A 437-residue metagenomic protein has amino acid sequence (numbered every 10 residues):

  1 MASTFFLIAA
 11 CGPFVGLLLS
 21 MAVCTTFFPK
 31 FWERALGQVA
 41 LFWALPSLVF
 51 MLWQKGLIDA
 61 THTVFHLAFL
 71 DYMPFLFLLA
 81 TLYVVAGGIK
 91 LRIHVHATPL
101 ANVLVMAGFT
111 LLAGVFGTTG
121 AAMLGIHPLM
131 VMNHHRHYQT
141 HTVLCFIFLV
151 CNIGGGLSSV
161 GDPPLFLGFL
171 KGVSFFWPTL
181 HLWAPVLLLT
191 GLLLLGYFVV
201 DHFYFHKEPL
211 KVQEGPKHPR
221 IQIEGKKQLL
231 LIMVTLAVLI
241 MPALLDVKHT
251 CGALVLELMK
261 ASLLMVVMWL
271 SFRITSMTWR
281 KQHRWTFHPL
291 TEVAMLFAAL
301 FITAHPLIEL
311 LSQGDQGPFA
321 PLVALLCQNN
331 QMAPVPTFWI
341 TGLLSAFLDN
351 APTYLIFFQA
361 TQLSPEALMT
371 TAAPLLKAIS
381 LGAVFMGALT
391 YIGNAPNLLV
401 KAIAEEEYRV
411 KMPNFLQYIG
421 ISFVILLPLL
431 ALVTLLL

Functional and structural regions predicted by a protein language model:
M1-A10, F31-V39, A60-P74, F175-P185 (+6 more regions): Interfacial loop-to-helix junctions that mark the boundaries of transmembrane helices in multi-pass membrane
A9-M21, R34-L52, Y72-T81, E224-V234 (+2 more regions): Hydrophobic mid-bilayer segments of alpha-helices in multi-pass membrane transport proteins, especially secondary
F31, L157, L167, F176-I223 (+1 more regions): Juxtamembrane and boundary regions of transmembrane helices in multi-pass small-molecule transporters and channels
V49-D71, A80-T98, L111-L124, H305-D315 (+1 more regions): Transmembrane alpha-helix boundary signature
M51-L52, A113, M123-H137, T142-L144 (+4 more regions): Membrane-interfacial helix-loop connectors
L67-L78, T110, W177-G196, C251-M265 (+2 more regions): Alpha-helical transmembrane segments
L193-C251, L256-E257, A261: Long, contiguous bundles of hydrophobic transmembrane helices that form the permeation core of multi-pass
I232-I356: Transmembrane helical segments that form the transport core of multi-pass membrane transport proteins
